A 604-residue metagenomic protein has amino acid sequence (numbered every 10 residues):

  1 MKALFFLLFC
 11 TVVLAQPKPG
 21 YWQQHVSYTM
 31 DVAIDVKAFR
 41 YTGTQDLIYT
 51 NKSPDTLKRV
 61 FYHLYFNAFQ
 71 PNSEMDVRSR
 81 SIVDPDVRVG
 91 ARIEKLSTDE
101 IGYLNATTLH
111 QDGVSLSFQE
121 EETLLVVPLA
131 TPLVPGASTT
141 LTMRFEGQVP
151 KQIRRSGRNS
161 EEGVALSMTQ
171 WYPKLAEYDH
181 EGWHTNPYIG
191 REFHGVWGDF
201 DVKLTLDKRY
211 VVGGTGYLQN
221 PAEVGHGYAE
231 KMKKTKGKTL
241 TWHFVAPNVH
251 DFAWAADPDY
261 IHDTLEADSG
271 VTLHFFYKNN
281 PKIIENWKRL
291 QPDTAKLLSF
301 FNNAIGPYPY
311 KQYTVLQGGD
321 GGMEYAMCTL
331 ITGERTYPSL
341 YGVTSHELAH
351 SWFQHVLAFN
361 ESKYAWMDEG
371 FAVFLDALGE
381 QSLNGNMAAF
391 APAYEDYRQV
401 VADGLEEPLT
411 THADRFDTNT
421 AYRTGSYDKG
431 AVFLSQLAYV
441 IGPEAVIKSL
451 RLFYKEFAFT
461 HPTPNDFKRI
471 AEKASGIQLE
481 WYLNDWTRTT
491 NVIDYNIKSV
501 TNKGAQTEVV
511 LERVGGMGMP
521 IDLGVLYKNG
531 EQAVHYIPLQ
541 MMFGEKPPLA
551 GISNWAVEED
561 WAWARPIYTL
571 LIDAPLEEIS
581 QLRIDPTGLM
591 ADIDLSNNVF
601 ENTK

Functional and structural regions predicted by a protein language model:
A15-T42, T169, E480-W481: N-terminal, polar/Ser/Thr-rich
H25-V26, F61-L64, F244, H274-E512 (+1 more regions): Hydrophobic alpha-helical and helix-loop surface patches within well-folded domains that function as non-catalytic
Q45-L47, L64, A137-K151, F200-K208 (+2 more regions): Short, hydrophobic/aromatic-enriched beta-strand segments in well-ordered soluble domains
T50, V87-G163, T235-K236, D560-E578 (+1 more regions): A surface-exposed beta-strand-loop module
Y62-V114, T169, T205-Y210, L526-L539: Solvent-exposed beta-hairpin/edge-strand motifs
E74-D86, E146-F200, G588-K604: Glycine/proline-rich low-complexity spacer/linker segments in large multi-domain proteins
K174-G182, G190-S345, F374: Hydrophobic helix-coil surface modules that form long, contiguous segments used for peptide/substrate interaction
P221, A349, E444, F457-K604: Non-catalytic accessory/interaction domains
